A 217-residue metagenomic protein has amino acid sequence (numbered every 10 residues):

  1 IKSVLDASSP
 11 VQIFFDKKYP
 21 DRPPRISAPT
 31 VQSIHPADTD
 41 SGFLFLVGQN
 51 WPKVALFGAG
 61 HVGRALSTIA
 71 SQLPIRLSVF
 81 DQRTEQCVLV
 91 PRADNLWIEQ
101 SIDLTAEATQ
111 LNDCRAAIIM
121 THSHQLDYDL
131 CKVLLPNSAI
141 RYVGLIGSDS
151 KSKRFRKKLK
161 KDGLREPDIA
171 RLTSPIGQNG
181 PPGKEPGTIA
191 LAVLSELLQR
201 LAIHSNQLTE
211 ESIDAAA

Functional and structural regions predicted by a protein language model:
I1-Q82, Q86-N95, K157, E196 (+1 more regions): Segments forming oxygen-rich coordination pockets for charged ligands
G60-H61, Q125, S150, K184: Residue-level detector of alpha-helix initiation sites
F80, A116, T121, V133-K158: ADP-ribose/adenylate-binding Rossmann-like module
N95-S101: Conserved SAM-binding strand-loop segment of SAM-dependent methyltransferases
I102-D113: Short amphipathic alpha-helix with an adjacent loop that forms part of the alpha/beta core around
Q125-L126, K132: Cytosolic regulatory regions of ion transport systems
I146-A217: Adenosine-phosphate binding glycine-rich loop
